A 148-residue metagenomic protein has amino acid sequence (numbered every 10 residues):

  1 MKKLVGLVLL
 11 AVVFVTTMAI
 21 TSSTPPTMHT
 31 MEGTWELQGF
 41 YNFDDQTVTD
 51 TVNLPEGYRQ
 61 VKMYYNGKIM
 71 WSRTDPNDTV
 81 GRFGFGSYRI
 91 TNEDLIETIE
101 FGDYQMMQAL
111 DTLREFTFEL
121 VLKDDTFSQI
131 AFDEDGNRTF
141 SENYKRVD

Functional and structural regions predicted by a protein language model:
M1-L4: Positively charged n-region of N-terminal signal peptides that target proteins for export
G6, V15-F83, I96-D148: Lipid interaction determinants
A11-V12: Repetitive helical segments and hydrophobic/amphipathic motifs
G86: Phosphoinositide-binding peripheral membrane targeting modules
